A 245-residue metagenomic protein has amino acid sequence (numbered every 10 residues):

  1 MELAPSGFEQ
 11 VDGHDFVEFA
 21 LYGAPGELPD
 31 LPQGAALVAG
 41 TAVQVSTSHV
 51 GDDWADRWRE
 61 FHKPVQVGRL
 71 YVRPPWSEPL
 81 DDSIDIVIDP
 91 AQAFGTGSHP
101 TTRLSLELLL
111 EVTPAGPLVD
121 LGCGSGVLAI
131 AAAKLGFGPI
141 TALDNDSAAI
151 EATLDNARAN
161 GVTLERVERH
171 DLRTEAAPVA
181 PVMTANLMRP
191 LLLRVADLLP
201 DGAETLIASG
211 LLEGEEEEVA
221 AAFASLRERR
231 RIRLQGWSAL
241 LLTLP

Functional and structural regions predicted by a protein language model:
M1-L80: N-terminal auxiliary segments of SAM/dcSAM-dependent transferases
L3-P5, F137, V162, A203: A structural motif
D15-F19, I84, S238-L240: Short beta-strand micro-motifs in enzyme catalytic cores
V45-S46, S83-V87, L206, S225-R229: Active-site regions of enzymes building and remodeling cell-envelope glycoconjugates
D52-P114: SAM-dependent Rossmann-like transferase core, predominantly class I methyltransferases with a strong bias toward
Q92-T174: Conserved SAM/SAH cofactor-binding pocket of Class I
N145-L244: S-adenosylmethionine
